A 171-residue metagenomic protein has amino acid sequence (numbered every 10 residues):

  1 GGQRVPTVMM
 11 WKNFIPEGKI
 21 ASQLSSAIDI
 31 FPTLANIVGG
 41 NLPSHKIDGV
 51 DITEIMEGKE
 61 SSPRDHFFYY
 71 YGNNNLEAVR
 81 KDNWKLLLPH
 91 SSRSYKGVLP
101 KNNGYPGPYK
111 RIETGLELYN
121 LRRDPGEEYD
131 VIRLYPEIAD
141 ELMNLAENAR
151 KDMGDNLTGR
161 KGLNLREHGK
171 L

Functional and structural regions predicted by a protein language model:
G1-G2, K59-S62, G72, A78-K81 (+1 more regions): Extracellular/periplasmic catalytic domains that process cell-envelope and extracellular macromolecules
G1-K46, V50-S61, T114: Substrate-binding rim/cap in mid-to-C-terminal beta-strand-loop elements of soluble/periplasmic
T7-V8, L76-A78, L118: Conserved hydrophobic/aromatic beta-strand scaffold that supports enzyme active sites
F14-I15, N73-N75, S92-R93: Solvent-exposed loop/turn segments at secondary-structure junctions within structured extracellular/periplasmic domains
I30, K81, S92-S94, P100-E117 (+1 more regions): Long, internal low-complexity/basic segments
D65-Y69: WW-domain-binding short linear motifs
